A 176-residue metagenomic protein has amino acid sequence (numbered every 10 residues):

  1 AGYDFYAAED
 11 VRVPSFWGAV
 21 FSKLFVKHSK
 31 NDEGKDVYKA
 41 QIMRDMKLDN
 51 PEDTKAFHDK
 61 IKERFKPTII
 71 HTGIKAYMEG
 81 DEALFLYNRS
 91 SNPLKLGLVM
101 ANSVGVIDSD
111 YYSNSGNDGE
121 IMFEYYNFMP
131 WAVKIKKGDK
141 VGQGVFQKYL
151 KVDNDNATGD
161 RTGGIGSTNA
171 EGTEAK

Functional and structural regions predicted by a protein language model:
A1-K176: DUTPase catalytic domain/fold
